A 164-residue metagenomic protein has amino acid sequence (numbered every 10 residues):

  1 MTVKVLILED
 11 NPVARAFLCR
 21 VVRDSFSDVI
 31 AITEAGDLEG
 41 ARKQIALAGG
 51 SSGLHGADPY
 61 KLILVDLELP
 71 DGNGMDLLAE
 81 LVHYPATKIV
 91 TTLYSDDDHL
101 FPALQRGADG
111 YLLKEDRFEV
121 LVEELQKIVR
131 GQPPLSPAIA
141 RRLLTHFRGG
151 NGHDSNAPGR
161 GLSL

Functional and structural regions predicted by a protein language model:
E9: Conserved acidic carboxylate
E34-L62: Acidic, metal-coordinating helix/loop segments flanking the phosphotransfer/catalytic sites of two-component signaling
D37, N73-D76: Acidic catalytic/metal-coordinating carboxylates
D66, T92: Active-site residues of response regulator receiver
P70: The feature encodes the CheY-like receiver
M75-A86: Short amphipathic alpha-helix used as the core "switch/output" element in two-component signaling
F101-L104, E115-G161: Short, flexible helix-to-coil linker/hinge segments that flank and couple to helix-turn-helix
